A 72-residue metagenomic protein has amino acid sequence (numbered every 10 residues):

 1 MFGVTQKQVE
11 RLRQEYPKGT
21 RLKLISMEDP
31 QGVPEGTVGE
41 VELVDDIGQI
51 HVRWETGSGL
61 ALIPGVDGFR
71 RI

Functional and structural regions predicted by a protein language model:
F2-I72: Basic/aromatic-rich interaction segments and small domains that mediate binding to polyanionic partners
